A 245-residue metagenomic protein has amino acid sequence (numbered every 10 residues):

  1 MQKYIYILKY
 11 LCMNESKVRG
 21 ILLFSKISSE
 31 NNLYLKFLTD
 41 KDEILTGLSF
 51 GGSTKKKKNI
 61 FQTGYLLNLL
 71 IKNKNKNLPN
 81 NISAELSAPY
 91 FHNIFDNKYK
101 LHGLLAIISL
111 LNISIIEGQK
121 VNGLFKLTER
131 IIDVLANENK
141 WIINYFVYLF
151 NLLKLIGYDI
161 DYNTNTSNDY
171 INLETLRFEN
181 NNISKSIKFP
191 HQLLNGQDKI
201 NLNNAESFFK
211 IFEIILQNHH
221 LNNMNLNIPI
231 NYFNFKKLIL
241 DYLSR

Functional and structural regions predicted by a protein language model:
Y6-L33, L38-R245: Non-catalytic alpha-helical scaffolds and adjoining flexible linkers that form interface surfaces for assembly
